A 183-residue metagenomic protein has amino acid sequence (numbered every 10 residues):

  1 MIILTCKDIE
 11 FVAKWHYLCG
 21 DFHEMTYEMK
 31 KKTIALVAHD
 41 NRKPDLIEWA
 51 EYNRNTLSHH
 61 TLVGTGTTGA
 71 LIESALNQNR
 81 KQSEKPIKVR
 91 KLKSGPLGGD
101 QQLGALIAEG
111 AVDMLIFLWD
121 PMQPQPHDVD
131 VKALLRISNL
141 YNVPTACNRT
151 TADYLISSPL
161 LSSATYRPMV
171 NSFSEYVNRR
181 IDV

Functional and structural regions predicted by a protein language model:
I2-D21: Short, positively charged and aromatic/hydrophobic N-terminal segments
P44-N55: Histidine-anchored nucleotide/phosphate-binding helix
H59-I72: Short internal beta-strands
V63-T65, K91-K93, F117, T145-R149: General beta-strand structural signal in soluble alpha/beta enzymes
S74-L103: Active-site rim loops that border cofactor/substrate pockets in soluble metabolic enzymes
L97-R136: Mid-chain, well-packed structural core segment of small domains
A133-L155: Short, acidic/small-residue loops that bind anionic groups at enzyme active sites
T150-I181: Short, glycine-/small-residue-rich phosphate/pyrophosphate-handling segment
